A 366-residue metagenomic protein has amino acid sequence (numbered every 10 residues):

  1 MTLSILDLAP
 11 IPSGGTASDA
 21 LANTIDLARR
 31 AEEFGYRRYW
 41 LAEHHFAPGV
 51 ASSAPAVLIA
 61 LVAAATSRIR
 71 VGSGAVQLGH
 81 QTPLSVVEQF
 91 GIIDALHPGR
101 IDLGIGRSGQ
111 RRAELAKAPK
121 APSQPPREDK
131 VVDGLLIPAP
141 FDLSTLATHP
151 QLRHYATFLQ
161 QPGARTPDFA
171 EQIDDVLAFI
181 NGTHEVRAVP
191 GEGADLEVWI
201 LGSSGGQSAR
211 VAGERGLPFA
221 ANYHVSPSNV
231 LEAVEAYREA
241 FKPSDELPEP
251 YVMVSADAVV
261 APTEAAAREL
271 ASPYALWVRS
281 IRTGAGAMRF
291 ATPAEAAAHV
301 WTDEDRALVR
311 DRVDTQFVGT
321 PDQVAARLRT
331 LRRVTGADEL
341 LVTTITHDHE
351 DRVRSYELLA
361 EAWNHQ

Functional and structural regions predicted by a protein language model:
M1-V71: N-terminal beta1-alpha1-beta2 module of alpha/beta enzyme domains
L3, A31, G35, E43 (+6 more regions): Conserved, mostly hydrophobic/aromatic
L3-D7, Y39-L41, R70-S73, I101-I105 (+4 more regions): Hydrophobic faces of well-ordered beta-strands that scaffold small-molecule active sites in alpha/beta enzyme cores
S4-A17, H80-L177: Flexible, glycine-rich active-site loops centered on histidine and acidic residues that chelate a metal or position
D7-A22, G74-L84, A194-S204, A261 (+1 more regions): Active-site mouth loops of central-metabolism enzymes
A118-K130, E232-R238, H349-Q366: C-terminal helical cap(s) of enzyme catalytic domains, especially alpha/beta-barrels
S123-P190, S228-T335: An alpha-helical appendage that flanks or caps ligand/catalytic pockets
Q207-S228, V234: A conserved active-site cap/scaffold subdomain adjacent to cofactor or substrate pockets
